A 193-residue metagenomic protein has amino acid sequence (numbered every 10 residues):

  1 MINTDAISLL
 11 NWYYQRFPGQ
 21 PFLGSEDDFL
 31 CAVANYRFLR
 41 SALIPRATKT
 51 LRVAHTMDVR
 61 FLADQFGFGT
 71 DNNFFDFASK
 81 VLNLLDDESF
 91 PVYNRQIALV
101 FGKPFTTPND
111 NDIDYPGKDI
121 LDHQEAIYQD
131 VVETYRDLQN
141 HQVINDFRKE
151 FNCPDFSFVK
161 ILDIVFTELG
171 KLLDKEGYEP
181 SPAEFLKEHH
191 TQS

Functional and structural regions predicted by a protein language model:
M1-G69, D87-S193: An N-terminal alpha-helical hairpin/helix-loop-helix interaction module that forms a charged, gly/pro-flexible surface
F77-N83: Short hydrophobic alpha-helical segments that form membrane-spanning helices or hydrophobic packing faces of helical
